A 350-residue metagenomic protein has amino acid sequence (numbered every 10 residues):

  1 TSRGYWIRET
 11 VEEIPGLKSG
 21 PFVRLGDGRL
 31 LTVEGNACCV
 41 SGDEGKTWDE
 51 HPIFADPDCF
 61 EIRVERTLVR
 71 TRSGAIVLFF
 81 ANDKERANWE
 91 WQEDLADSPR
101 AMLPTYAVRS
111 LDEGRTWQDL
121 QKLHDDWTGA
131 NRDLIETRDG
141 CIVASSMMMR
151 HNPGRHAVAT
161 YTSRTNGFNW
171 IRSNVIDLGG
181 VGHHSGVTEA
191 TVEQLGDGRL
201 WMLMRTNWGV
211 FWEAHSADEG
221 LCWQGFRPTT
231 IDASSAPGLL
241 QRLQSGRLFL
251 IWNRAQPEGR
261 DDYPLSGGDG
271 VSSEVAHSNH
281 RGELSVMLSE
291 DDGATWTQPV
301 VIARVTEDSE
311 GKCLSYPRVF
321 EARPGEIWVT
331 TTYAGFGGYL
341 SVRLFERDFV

Functional and structural regions predicted by a protein language model:
T1-V350: Asp-box/BNR beta-propeller blade signature and adjacent active/binding-site loops in extracellular glycan-interacting
